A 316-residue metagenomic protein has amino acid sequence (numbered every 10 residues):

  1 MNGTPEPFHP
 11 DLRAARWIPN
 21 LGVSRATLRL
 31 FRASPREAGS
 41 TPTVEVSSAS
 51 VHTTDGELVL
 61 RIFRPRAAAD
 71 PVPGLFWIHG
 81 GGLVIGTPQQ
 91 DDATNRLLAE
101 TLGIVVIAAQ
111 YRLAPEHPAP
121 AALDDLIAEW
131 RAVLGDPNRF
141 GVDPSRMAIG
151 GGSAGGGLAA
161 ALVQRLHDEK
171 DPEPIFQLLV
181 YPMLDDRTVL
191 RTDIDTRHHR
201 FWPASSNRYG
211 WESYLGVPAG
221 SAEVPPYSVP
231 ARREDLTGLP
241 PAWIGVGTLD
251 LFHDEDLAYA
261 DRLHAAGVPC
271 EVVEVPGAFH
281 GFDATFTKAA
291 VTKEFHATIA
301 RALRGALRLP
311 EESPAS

Functional and structural regions predicted by a protein language model:
M1-P65, R304-S316: A glycine/proline-hinged amphipathic helix-loop "lid/cap" segment that gates access to hydrophobic ligand pockets
E57-L58, P65-G74, T237-L239: Proline/glycine-enriched tight loop/beta-turn segments at coil->beta junctions that connect or precede beta-strands
H79-V84, L249: Active-site glycine-rich loops that stabilize anionic/oxyanionic intermediates across multiple enzyme folds
T87-P88, T94, I107-R146, F286-T292: Catalytic nucleophile-loop/oxyanion-hole region of alpha/beta-hydrolase and closely related hydrolase-like folds
R131-F140, P144-I194: Primarily recognizes the serine-hydrolase "nucleophile elbow" in alpha/beta-hydrolase and SGNH/GDSL folds
T196-R233: Mobile cap/lid helix-loop segments that gate and shape the active-site cleft of serine hydrolases
I244-V246: Short beta-strand/loop motif that positions the catalytic acidic residue of the alpha/beta-hydrolase fold
A258, H264-S316: C-terminal catalytic histidine-bearing segment of alpha/beta-hydrolase fold enzymes
